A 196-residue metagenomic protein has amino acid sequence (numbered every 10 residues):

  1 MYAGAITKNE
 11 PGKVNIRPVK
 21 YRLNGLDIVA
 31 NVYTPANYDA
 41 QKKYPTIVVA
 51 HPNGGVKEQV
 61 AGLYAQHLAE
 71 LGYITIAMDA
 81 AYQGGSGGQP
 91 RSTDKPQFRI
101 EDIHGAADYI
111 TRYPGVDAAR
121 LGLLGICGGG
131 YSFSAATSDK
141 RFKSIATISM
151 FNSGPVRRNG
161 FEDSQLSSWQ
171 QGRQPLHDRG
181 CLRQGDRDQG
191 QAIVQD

Functional and structural regions predicted by a protein language model:
Y2-P45: N-terminal cap/lid segment of alpha/beta-hydrolase-fold proteins
Y44, H51-V56, C127: Active-site glycine-rich loops that stabilize anionic/oxyanionic intermediates across multiple enzyme folds
G54-Q66, A80: The serine-hydrolase catalytic nucleophile loop
Q59, Y82-D94: Glycine-rich "HGGG/HGxG" loop immediately N-terminal to the catalytic nucleophile of the alpha/beta-hydrolase
V60, T93-P114: Alpha/beta-hydrolase active-site loop
H67-G87: Conserved alpha/beta-hydrolase
P114-C127: Alpha/beta-hydrolase fold nucleophile elbow
S132-D196: Alpha/beta-hydrolase-fold enzymes
